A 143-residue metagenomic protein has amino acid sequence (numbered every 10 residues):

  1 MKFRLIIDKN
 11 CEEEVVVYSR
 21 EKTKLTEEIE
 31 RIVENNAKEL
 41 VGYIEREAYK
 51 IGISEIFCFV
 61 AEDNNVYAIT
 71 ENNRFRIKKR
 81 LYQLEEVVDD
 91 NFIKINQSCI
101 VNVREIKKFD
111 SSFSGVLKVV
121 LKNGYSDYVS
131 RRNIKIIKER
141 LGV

Functional and structural regions predicted by a protein language model:
M1-E27: N-terminal regulatory/sensing modules of transcriptional regulators
E12-E13, E39, I136: Long, contiguous, secondary-structure-rich segments that constitute the structural scaffold of globular domains
Y18-S19, K78, D127-S130: Active-site-adjacent beta-strand anchor residues
S19-R20, E71, Q97, R131: Conserved residues at beta->alpha junctions
E21, L81, N133: A broadly conserved detector of short glycine/acidic/proline-rich loop/turn motifs that flank catalytic sites and bind
K24-R31, R132, I136: Long, highly charged amphipathic alpha-helices
T26-S126: Conserved binding/recognition cores within well-folded domains
V119-V143: Hydrophobic secondary-structure block in the mid-to-C-terminal portion of proteins
